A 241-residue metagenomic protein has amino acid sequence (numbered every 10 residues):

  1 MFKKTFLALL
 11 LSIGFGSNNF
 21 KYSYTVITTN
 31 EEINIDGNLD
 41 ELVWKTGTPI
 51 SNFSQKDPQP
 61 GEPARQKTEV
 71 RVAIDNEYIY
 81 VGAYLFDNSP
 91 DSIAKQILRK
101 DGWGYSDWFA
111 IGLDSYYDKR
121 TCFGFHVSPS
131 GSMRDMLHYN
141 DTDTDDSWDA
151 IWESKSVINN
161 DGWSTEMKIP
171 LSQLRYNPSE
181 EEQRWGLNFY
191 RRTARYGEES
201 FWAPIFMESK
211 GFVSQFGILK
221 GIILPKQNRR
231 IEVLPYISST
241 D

Functional and structural regions predicted by a protein language model:
K4-I13: Sec-dependent N-terminal signal peptides
G16-D241: Structural preference for beta-rich elements and adjacent junctions enriched in aromatics
